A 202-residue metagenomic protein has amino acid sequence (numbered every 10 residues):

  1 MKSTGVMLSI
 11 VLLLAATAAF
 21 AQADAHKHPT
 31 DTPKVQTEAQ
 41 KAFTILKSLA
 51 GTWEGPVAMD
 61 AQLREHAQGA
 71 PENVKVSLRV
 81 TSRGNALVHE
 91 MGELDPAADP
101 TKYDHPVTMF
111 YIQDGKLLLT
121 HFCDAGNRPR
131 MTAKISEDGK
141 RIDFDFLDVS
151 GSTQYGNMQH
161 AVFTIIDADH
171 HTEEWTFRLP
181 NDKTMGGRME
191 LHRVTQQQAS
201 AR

Functional and structural regions predicted by a protein language model:
M1-L8: Bacterial N-terminal signal peptides that target proteins for export
L8-T17: Bacterial N-terminal signal peptides
Q22-R202: Hydrophobic small-molecule pocket/channel-lining residues, especially in calycin-type beta-barrels
